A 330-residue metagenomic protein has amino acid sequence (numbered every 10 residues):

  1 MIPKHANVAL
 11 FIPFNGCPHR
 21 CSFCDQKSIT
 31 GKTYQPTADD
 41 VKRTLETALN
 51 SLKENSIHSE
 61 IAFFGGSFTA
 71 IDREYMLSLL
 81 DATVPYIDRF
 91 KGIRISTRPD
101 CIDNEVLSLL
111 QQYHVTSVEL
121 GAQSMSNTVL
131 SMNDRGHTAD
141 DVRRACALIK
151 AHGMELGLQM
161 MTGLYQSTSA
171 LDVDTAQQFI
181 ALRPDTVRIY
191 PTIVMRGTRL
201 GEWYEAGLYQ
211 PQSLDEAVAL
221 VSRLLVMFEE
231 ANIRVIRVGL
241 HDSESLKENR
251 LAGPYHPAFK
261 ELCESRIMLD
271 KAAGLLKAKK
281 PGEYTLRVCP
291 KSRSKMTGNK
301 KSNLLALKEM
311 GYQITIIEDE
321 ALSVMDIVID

Functional and structural regions predicted by a protein language model:
M1-T30, K42, N50-G65, T69 (+3 more regions): N-terminal pre-triad scaffold of radical SAM enzymes
I2-N7, G207-D330: Auxiliary Fe-S-binding modules of radical SAM enzymes
V8, I61, I93, V118 (+3 more regions): Conserved beta-strand core positions
P13-G16, Y190-M195, H241: Short glycine-enriched loops at secondary-structure junctions
N15, T44-S56, R234-R250: Short, compositionally biased "basic patch" segments
H19-C21, M195-E202, L246-E248: Short acidic/His/Gly/Ser-rich catalytic and metal-binding motifs that mark active-site loops of diverse hydrolases
I29-R43, G65-T192, R196-E216: Conserved non-cysteine loop/helix-boundary elements of the Radical SAM core domain that shape
S59, K91, T116, D185 (+2 more regions): Short acidic/polar active-site loop segments enriched in Thr and Asp
